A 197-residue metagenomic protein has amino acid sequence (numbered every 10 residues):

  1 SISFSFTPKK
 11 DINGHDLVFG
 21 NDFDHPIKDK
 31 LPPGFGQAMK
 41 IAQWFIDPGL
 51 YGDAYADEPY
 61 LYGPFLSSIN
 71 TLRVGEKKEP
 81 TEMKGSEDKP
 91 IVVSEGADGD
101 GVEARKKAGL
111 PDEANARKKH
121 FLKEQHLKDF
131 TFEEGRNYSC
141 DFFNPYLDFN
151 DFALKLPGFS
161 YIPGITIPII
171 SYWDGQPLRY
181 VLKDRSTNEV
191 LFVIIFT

Functional and structural regions predicted by a protein language model:
S1-G20: Extreme N-terminal segments of fungal proteins
F6-P8, A97, L182-S186: Residues that form ligand- and interface-recognition hot spots within folded domains
D11, P26, Y51-G52, Y180 (+1 more regions): Residue-level detector of solvent-exposed, low-hydrophobicity positions
D22-Y55: Short edge-strand/loop segments of extracellular domains
I46-P168: Extended, solvent-exposed segments with strong compositional bias
P168-S186: Short, aromatic- and glycine-rich surface loops/edge beta-strands on solvent-exposed regions
R185-T197: Short beta-strand elements
